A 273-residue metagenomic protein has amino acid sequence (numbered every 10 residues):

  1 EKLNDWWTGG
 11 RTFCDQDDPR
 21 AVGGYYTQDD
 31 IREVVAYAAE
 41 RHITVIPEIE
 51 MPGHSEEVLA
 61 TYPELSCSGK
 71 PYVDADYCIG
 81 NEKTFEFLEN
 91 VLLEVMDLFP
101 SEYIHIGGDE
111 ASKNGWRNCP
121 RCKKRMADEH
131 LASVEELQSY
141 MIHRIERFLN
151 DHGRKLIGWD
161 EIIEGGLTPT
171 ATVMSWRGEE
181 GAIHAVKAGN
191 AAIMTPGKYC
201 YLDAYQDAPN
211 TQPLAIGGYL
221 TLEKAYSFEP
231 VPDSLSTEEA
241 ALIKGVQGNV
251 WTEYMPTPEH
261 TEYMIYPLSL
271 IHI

Functional and structural regions predicted by a protein language model:
E1-E40, S55-E86, N114-V134, S139: Aromatic- and acidic-residue-enriched carbohydrate-binding clefts of CAZyme catalytic domains
R32, A39, N150, V186-K187: Anion (oxyanion) recognition and catalysis
V45-I49, I104-I106, L156-G158, V173-S175 (+2 more regions): Hydrophobic faces of well-ordered beta-strands that scaffold small-molecule active sites in alpha/beta enzyme cores
E50-H54, D109-A111, E161-I163, W176-G178 (+2 more regions): Active-site beta-loop-alpha junctions enriched in small/polar residues
S68, V73-P169, W176-E179, I183: Active-site neighborhood of glycoside hydrolase catalytic domains
V186-I193, G197-Y205, P209-N210: Polar, glycine-rich mid-to-C-terminal structural blocks that act as macromolecule-binding/assembly scaffolds
A241-P258: Long, C-terminal catalytic modules of enzymes
I271-I273: Conserved small/polar residues in nucleotide/adenosyl-binding loops
